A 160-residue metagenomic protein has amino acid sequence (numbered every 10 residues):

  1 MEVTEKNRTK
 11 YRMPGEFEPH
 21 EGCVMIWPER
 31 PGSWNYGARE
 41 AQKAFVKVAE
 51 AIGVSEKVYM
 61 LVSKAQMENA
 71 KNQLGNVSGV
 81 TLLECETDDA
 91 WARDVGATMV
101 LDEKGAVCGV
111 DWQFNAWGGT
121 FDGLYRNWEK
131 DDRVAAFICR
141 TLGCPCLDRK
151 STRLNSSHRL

Functional and structural regions predicted by a protein language model:
M1-L74: N-terminal leader/transition segments
T4-R8, C139-S151: Conserved alpha/beta core surface patches that mediate binding of polyanionic ligands
M13-F17, D89-D94, V100, S151-R153: Structural signature of eukaryotic scaffold interfaces centered on beta-propeller domains
I26-E29, V62, E84, D102 (+2 more regions): Pocket-edge structural micro-motifs
Y59, V80-E86, C144-R149: General small-molecule cofactor/ligand-binding pocket signal
Q66, W117, L160: Surface-exposed, flexible loop/turn segments at secondary-structure boundaries
N72-R140: A generic, well-ordered mixed alpha/beta core segment in the N-terminal half of proteins
K150, L154-L160: Single conserved hydrophobic/aromatic residue that forms the stacking wall/gate of nucleotide- or nucleobase-binding
